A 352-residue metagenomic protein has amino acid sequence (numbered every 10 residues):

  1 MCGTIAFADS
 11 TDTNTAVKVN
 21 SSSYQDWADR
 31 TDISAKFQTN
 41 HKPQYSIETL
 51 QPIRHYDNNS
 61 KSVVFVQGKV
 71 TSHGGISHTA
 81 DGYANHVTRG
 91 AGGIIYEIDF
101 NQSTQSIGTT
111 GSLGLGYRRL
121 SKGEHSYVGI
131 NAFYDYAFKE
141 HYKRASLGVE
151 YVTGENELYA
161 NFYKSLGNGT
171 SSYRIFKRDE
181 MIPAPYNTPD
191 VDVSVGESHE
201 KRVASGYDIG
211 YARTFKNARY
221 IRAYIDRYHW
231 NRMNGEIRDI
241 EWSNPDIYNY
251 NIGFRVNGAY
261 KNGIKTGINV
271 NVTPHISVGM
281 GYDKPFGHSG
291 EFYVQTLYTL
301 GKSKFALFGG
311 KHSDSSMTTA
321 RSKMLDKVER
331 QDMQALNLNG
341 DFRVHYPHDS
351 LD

Functional and structural regions predicted by a protein language model:
A8-S23, L166-Y224, W230-I237, N251 (+3 more regions): Flexible, glycine-rich linker and terminal segments associated with outer-membrane beta-barrel/transport systems
A8-Y56, V63: Short glycine/proline- and aromatic-enriched beta-strand/turn motifs that initiate or cap beta-hairpins
D29, H41-I47, S62, G92 (+8 more regions): Residues that define the transmembrane beta-barrel architecture of outer-membrane proteins
I33-A35, V66-G68, I98, I130-A132 (+5 more regions): Membrane-embedded beta-strand positions of outer-membrane beta-barrel proteins
I33-K36, G74-I76, A80-S103, F133-Y136 (+4 more regions): Extracellular loop and loop/strand-boundary signature of outer-membrane beta-barrel proteins
A35-H41, V70-I76, Q102-T104, Y117-R119 (+8 more regions): Transmembrane beta-strands of outer-membrane beta-barrel pores
L50-R54, G116-L120, G148-V152, G210-T214 (+2 more regions): Transmembrane beta-barrel domains of outer membrane proteins
R54-K61, L120-H125, T153-N156, K216-Y220 (+2 more regions): Outer-membrane beta-barrel channels and translocator barrels
